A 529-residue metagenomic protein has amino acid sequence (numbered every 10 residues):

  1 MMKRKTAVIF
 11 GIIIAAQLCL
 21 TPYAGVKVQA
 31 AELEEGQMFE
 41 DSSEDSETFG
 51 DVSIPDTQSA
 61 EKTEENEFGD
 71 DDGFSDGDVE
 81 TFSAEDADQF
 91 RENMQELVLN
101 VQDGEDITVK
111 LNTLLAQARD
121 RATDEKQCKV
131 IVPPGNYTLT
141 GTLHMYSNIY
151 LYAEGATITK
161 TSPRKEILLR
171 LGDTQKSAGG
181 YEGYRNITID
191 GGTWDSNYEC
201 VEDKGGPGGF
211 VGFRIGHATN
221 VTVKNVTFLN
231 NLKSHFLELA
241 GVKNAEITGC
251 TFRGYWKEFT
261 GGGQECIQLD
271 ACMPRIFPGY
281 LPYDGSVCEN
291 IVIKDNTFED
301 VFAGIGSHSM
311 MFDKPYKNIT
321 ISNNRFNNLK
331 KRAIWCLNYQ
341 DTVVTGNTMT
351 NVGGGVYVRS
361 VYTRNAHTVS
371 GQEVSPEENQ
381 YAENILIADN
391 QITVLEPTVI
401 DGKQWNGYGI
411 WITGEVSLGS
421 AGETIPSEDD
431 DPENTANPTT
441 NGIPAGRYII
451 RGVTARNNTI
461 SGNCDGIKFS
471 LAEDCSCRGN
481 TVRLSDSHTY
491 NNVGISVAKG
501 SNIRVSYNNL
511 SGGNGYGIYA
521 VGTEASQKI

Functional and structural regions predicted by a protein language model:
V26-Q95: Low-complexity, acidic Ser/Thr/Pro-rich repeat tracts that form intrinsically disordered stalk/linker regions of very
N93-I131: Acidic Gly/Asp/Thr-rich repetitive segments characteristic of extracellular carbohydrate-active and adhesion proteins
E105-V109, E125-E166, W194, F228 (+1 more regions): N-terminal extracellular ligand-recognition/capping segment immediately after the signal peptide
L111-T123, T138-S147, T161, A178-G179 (+4 more regions): Short, T/G/N/S-enriched strand-turn elements that build extracellular solenoid repeat scaffolds
T138-T142, K160-E166, Y198-K204, V211 (+10 more regions): Short glycine/acidic-rich loop motifs that flank beta-strands on beta-rich extracellular proteins
Y146-N148, A153, Y184, I189 (+29 more regions): Parallel beta-helix/beta-solenoid
Y152-E154, L171-K204, R214-N230, T248-T251 (+1 more regions): Parallel beta-helix/beta-solenoid
